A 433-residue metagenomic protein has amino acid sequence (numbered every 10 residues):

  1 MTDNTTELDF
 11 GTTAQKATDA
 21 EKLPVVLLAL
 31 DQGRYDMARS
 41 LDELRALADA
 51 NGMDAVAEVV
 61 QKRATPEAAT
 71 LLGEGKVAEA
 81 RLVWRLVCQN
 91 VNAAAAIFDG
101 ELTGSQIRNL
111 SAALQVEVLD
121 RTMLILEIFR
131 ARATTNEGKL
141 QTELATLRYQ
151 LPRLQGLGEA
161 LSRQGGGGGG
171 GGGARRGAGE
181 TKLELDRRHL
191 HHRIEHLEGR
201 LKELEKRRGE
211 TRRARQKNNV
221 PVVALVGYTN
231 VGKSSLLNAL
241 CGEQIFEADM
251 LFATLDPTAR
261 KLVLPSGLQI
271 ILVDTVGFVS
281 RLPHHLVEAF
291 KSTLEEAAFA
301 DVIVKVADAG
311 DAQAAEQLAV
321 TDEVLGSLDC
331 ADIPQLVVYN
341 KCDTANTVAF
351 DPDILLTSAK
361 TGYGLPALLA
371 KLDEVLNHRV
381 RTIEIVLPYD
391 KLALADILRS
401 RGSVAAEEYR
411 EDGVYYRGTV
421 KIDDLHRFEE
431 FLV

Functional and structural regions predicted by a protein language model:
M1-L126: N-terminal accessory targeting/assembly segments
M1-V26, R45, P152-V231, L237-N238 (+4 more regions): C-terminal-of-GTPase-core extension/linker across diverse P-loop GTPases
T2-A17, A38-D42, T65-R85, T254-P257 (+2 more regions): Switch II of P-loop NTPase G domains
T18-A20, R85-N90, T254, L262-S266 (+5 more regions): Conserved catalytic network of the ASCE P-loop NTPase/AAA+ motor domain
D31-Y35, K62-T70, I97-G104, S280-P283 (+3 more regions): Conserved Switch II/interswitch segment of TRAFAC-class P-loop GTPases
T122-L126, L251-F252, A359-T361: Short, acidic/turn-prone active-site loops that include or flank metal/cofactor- and phosphate-binding residues
M123-T142: Short alpha-helix plus adjacent loop in nuclease-associated cores
V226-Y228, S235-T258, P265-K291, K305-G310: Switch II (G3) loop of P-loop NTPases
